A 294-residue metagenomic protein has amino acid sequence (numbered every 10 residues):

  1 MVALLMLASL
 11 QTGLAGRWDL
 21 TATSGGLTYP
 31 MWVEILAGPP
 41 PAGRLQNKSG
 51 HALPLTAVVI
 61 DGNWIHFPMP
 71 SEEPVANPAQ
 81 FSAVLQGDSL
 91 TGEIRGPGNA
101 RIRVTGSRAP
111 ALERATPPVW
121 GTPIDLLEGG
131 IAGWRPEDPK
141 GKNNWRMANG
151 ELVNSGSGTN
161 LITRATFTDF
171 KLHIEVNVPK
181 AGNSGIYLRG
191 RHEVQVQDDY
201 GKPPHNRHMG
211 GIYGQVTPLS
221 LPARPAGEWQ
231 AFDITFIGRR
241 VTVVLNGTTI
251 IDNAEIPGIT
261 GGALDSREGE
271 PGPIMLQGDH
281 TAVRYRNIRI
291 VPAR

Functional and structural regions predicted by a protein language model:
M1-L10: Sec-dependent N-terminal signal peptides
G13-A37, R44-R294: Carbohydrate-interacting regions of secretory-pathway proteins
